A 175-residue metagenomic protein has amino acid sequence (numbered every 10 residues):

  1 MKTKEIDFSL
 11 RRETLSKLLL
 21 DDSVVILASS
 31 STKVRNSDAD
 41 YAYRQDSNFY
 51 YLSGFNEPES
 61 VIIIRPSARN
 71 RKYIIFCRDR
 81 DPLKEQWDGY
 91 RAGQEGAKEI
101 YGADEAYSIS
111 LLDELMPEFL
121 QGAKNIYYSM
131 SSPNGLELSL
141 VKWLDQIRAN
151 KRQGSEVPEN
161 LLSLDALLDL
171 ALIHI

Functional and structural regions predicted by a protein language model:
M1-I173: A composition/biophysics-driven feature that prefers long, compositionally simple stretches
